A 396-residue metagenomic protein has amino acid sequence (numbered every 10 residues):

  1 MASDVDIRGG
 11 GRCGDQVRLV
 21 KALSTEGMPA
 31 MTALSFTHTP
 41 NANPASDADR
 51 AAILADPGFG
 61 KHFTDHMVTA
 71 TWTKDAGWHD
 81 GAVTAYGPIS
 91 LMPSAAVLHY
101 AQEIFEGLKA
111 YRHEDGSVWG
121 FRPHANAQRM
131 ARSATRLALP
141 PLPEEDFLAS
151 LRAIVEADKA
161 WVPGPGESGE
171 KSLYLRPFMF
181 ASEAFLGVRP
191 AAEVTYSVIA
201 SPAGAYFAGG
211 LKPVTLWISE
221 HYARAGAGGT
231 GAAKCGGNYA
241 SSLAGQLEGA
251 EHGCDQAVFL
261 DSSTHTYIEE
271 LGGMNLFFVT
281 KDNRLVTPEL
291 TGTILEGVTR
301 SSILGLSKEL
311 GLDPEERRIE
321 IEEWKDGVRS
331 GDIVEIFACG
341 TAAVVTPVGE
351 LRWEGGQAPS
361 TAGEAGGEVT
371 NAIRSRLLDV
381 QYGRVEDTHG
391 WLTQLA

Functional and structural regions predicted by a protein language model:
M1-A30: N-terminal amphipathic/basic-hydrophobic helices that include classical n-h-c signal peptides and signal-anchor
T32-L54, G58, H62-T64, G204 (+3 more regions): Conserved catalytic-core subdomain
A42, D56, P123-A127, A131-H252 (+1 more regions): Extended Lys/Arg-rich, glycine-bearing segments that form polyanion-binding/interaction patches within enzyme domains
K61-T69, K74, V83-A85, A96 (+2 more regions): Active-site-adjacent loop/helix segments that line or gate small-molecule/cofactor pockets in enzymes
T71-W78, I104, Y111-G116, P123 (+6 more regions): Short acidic-glycine loop/turn motifs at beta-strand connectors
M92-K109, A342-V345: Conserved phosphate/anionic-ligand binding catalytic regions in large, soluble enzymes, centered on
E144-E145, W161-S172, A257-L260, G311-I321 (+1 more regions): Flexible, glycine/charged-enriched surface loops at secondary-structure junctions
